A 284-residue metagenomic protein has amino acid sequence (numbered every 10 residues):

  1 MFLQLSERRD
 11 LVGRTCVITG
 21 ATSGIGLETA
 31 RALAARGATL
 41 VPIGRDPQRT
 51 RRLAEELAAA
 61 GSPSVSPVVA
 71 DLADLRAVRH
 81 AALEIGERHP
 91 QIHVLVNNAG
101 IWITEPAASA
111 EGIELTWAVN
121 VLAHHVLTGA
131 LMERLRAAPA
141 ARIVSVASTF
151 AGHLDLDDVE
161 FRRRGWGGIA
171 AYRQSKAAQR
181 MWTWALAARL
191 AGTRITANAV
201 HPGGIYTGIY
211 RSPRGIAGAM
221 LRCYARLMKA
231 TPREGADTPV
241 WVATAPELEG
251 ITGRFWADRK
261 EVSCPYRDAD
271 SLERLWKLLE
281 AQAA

Functional and structural regions predicted by a protein language model:
Q4-V41: Canonical Rossmann dinucleotide-binding motif of NAD(H)/NADP(H)-dependent dehydrogenases/reductases, specifically
T15-I18, Q91, L95-V96, I143: Conserved hydrophobic beta-strands of the Rossmann-like cofactor-binding core in SDR/related NAD(P)H-dependent
R36-R52: Conserved glycine-rich Rossmann-like NAD(P)H-binding loop of the short-chain dehydrogenase/reductase
P47-Q48, P67-L83: The beta1-alpha1 cofactor-binding region of Rossmann-like NAD(H)/NADP(H)-dependent oxidoreductases
A60-V65, E84-N97, I103-A108: A glycine-rich helix->loop->beta "capping" turn within Rossmann-like NAD(P)(H)-dependent oxidoreductase domains
V78, S175, A199, C223-V262 (+1 more regions): C-terminal helical subdomain
G100-A108, I113-E114, R136-R194, H201-A217 (+1 more regions): Catalytic loop of short-chain dehydrogenase/reductase
